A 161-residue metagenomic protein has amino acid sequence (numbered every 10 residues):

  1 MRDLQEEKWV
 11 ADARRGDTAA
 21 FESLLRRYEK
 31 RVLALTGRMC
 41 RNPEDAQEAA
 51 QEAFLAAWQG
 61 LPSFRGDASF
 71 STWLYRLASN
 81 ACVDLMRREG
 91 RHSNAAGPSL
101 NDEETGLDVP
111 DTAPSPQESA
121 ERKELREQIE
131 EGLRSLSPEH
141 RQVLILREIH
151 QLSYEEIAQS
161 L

Functional and structural regions predicted by a protein language model:
R2, R14-S23, L33-E52: Short, charged helix-capping/linker segments at alpha-helix termini
L4, E130-L161: Helix-turn-helix DNA-binding module
W9, L33, P43-G60, H150-L152 (+1 more regions): Conserved RNAP core-binding helix
R14-R15, R41-N42, F54-S69, R88-G90: Sigma70-family region 2
V32, T36, L61, L74 (+1 more regions): Hydrophobic-face residues of short alpha-helical interaction/recognition segments
E48-L55, A68-N80: Structural recognition of an alpha-helix C-terminal capping motif at a helix-to-coil junction
L85-D108, A120: Short, basic/polar amphipathic helix motif occurring as a linker/hinge flanking DNA-binding modules in transcription
E103-E131: Acidic, proline/glycine-rich intrinsically disordered inter-domain spacer in sigma factors
